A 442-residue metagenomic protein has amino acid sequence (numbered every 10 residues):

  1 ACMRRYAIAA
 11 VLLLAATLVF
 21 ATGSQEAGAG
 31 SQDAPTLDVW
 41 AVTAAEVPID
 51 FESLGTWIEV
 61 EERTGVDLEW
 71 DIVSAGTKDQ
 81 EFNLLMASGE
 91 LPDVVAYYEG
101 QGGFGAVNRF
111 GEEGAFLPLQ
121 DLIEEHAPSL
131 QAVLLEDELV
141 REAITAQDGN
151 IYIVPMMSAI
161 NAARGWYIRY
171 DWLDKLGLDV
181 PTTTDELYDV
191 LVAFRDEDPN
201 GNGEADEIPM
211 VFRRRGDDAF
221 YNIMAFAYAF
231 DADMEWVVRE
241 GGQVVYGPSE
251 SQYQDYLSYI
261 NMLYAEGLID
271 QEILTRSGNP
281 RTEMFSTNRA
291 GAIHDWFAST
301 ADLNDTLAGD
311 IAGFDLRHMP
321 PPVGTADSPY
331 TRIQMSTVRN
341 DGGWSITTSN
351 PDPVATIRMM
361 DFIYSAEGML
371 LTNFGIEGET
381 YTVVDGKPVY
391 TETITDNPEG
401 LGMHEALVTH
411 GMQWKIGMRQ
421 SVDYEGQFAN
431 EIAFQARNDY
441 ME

Functional and structural regions predicted by a protein language model:
A1-V11: Positively charged n-region of N-terminal signal peptides that target proteins for export
Y6-I8, F20-L187, Y221, D231-W236 (+3 more regions): Conserved N-terminal structural module of periplasmic/extracytoplasmic solute-binding proteins
L13-A21: Hydrophobic h-region of N-terminal signal peptides that target proteins for export in Gram-negative bacteria
T43-E52, I160-A162, W166-Y167, D174-V180 (+2 more regions): Extracytoplasmic/periplasmic substrate-binding proteins
P92-A96, G291-W296: Paired acidic/hydrophobic, glycine-rich loop segments that form the ligand-binding mouth/hinge of periplasmic-binding
G102-F110, F297-D310: A ligand-binding cleft/hinge motif common to bilobed small-molecule-binding domains
Q120, T145-A219, V238-M284, R289 (+3 more regions): Helix-loop-helix "hinge/cap" segment bordering the ligand-binding cleft or interdomain interface
F362-E442: Conserved small-residue motifs centered on glycine
